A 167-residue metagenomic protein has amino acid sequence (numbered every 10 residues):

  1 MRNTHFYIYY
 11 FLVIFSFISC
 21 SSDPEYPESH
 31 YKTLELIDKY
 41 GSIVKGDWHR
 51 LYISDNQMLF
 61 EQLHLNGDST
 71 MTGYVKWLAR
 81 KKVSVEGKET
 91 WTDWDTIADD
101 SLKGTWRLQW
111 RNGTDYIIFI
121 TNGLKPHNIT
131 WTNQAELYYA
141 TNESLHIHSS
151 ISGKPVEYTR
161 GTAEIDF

Functional and structural regions predicted by a protein language model:
M1-I8: Bacterial N-terminal signal peptides that target proteins for export
S16-S19: C-terminal motif of bacterial Sec signal peptides marking the signal peptidase cleavage site
S21-P24: Bacterial signal peptide processing site
Y26, H30-Y31, A98-L108, N142-F167: Edge beta-strand at a domain terminus
P27-H49, H64: N-terminal helix-cap/turn-to-beta initiation motif at the start of protein domains
R50-S54, G73-A79, F119-N122, H148-S152: Beta-turn initiation residues at beta-strand->coil junctions
Q57-D115: N-terminal glycine/threonine-rich, aromatic-flanked beta-hairpin/loop signature
N112-L137: An anionic, turn-rich surface loop/hairpin at beta-sheet edges that serves as a generic interaction/coordination patch
